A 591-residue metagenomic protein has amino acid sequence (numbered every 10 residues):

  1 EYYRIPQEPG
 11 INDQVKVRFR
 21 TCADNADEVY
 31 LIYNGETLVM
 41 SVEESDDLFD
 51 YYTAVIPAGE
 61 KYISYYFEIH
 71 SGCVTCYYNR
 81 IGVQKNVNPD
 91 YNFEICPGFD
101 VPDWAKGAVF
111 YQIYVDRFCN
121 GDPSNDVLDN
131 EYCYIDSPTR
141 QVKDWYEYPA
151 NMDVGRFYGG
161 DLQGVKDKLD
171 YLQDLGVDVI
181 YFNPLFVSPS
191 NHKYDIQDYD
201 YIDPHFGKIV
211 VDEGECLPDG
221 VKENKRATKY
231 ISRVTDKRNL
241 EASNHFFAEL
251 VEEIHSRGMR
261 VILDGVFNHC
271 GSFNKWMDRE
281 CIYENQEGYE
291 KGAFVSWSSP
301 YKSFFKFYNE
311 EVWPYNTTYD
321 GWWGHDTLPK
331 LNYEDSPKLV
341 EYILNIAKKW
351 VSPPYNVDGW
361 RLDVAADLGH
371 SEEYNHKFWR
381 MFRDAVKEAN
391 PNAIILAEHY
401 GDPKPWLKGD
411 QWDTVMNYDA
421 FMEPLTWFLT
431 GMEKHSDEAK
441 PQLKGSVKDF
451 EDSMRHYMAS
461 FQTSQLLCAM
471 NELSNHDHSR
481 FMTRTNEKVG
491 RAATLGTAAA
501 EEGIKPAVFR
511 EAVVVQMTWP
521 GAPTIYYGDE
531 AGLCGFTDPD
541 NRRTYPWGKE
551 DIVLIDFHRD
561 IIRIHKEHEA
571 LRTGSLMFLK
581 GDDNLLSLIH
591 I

Functional and structural regions predicted by a protein language model:
E1-Q112: Glycan-association/targeting regions that enable binding to alpha-glucans and other polysaccharides
F19, I113, L172, F182 (+10 more regions): Conserved, mostly hydrophobic/aromatic
V109-Y111, I180-F182, V261-L263, W360 (+4 more regions): Hydrophobic faces of well-ordered beta-strands that scaffold small-molecule active sites in alpha/beta enzyme cores
V115-D178, L185-P354, F382, E388 (+2 more regions): Substrate-binding/active-site clefts of carbohydrate-active enzymes
F273-W276, A347, P354, W379 (+3 more regions): Conserved alpha/beta catalytic core and glycan-binding cleft of carbohydrate-active enzymes
P329-P337, V364-R383: Active-site cleft segment of glycoside hydrolase catalytic domains centered on the general acid/base Glu
P546-L579: Aromatic- and carboxylate-lined catalytic core of secreted/periplasmic carbohydrate-active enzymes
I589-I591: Conserved small/polar residues in nucleotide/adenosyl-binding loops
